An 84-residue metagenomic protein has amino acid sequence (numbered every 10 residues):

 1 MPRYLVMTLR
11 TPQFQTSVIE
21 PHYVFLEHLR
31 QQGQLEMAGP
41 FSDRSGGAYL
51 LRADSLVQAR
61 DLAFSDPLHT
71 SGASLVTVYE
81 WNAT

Functional and structural regions predicted by a protein language model:
M1-T84: Conserved, structured core segments of small domains
